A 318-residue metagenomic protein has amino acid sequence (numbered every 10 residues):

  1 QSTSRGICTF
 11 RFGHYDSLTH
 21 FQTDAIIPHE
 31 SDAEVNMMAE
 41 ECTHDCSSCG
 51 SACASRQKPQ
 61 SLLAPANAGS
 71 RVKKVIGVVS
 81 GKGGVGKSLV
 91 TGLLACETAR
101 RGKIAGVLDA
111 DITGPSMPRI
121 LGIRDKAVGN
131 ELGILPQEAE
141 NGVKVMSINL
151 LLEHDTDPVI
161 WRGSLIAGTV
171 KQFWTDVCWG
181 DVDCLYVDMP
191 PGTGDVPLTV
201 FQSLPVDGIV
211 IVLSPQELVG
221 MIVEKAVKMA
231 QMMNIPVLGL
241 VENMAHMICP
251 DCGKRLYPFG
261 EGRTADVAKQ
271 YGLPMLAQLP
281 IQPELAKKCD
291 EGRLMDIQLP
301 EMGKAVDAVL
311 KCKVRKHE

Functional and structural regions predicted by a protein language model:
H14-H20, A25-E34: Short, positively charged and aromatic/hydrophobic N-terminal segments
D32-K82: Extreme N-terminal, non-catalytic leader segments that precede Walker-type/kinase nucleotide-binding cores
M38-Q60, V227-E318: C-terminal lobe/tail of nucleotide-utilizing enzymes
K74-I112, V227: Walker A/P-loop phosphate-binding motif and the immediately C-terminal alpha-helix
I104-A105, A110-D155, I160, A167: Phosphate-binding loop that captures ATP/GTP phosphates
L152-V200: Phosphate-binding/switch loop-helix module in NTP-utilizing enzymes
P197-E217: Inter-motif core of Ras-like GTPase G domains
